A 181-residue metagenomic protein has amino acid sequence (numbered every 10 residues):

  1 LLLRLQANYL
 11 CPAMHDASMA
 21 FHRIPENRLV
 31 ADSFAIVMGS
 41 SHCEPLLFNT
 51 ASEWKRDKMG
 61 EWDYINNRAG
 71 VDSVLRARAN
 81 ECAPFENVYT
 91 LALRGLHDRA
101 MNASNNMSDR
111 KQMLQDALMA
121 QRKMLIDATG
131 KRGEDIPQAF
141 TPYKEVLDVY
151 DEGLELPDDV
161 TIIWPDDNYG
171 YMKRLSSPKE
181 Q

Functional and structural regions predicted by a protein language model:
L1-F34: A conserved hydrophobic secondary-structure block that centers on an alpha-helix together with its immediately flanking
L1-L3, P178-Q181: Short, composition-biased local secondary-structure segments
L2-Y9, P45-R56, T141-L154: Short, charge-rich amphipathic segments
N8, V37, K131-R132: Short coil/loop linkers at secondary-structure junctions
C11-H15, S40-E44, A92-G95, W164-D166: Glycine-rich, histidine-containing beta strand-loop boundary motifs that form or position
S18-F21, L47-N49, G170-Y171: Short active-site-adjacent helix-start/loop capping segments
H22, D32-S33, M59-E180: Gly/Pro-rich turn-and-neighbor structural signature
E26, G39-L75: Active-site-proximal helices and loops of the catalytic beta/alpha 8
